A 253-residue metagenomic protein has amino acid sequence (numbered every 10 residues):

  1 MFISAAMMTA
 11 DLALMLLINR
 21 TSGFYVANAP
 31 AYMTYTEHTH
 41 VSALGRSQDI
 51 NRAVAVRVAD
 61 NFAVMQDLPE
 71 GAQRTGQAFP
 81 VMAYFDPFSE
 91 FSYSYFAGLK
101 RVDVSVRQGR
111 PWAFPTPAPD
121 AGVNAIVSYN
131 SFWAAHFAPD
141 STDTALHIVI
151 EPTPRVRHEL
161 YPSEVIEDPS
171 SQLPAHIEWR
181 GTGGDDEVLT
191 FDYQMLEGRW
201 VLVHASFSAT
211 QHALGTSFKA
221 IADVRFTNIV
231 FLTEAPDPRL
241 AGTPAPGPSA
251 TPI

Functional and structural regions predicted by a protein language model:
F2-N61, P139, P252-I253: N-terminal leader/targeting segments and the immediate start of mature chains
L16-L17, A72-Y161, G181, P252: Flexible, processing/modification-adjacent segments and terminal tails in exported/periplasmic/extracellular proteins
S22, T233-I253: Gram-negative outer-membrane assembly/targeting C-terminal domains
N28-Y32, V54-V64, Q77-F91, T142-T144 (+2 more regions): Short, solvent-exposed coil/turn segments at beta-strand boundaries
V41-Q48, R74-G76, E178-G181, A213-S217: Flexible, membrane-facing loop/turn or short amphipathic-helix motifs that contact lipid bilayers or gate lipid-binding
S42-A43, R57, L68, D86 (+5 more regions): Acidic surface patches and DE-rich sequence motifs
I50-A53, G76-P80, F85, D103-R110 (+2 more regions): Short amphipathic beta-strand/extended segments with alternating polar/hydrophobic composition
A125-V127, A134-P238: Gly/Pro-enriched, hydrophobic low-complexity segments that function as extracytoplasmic propeptides/linkers
